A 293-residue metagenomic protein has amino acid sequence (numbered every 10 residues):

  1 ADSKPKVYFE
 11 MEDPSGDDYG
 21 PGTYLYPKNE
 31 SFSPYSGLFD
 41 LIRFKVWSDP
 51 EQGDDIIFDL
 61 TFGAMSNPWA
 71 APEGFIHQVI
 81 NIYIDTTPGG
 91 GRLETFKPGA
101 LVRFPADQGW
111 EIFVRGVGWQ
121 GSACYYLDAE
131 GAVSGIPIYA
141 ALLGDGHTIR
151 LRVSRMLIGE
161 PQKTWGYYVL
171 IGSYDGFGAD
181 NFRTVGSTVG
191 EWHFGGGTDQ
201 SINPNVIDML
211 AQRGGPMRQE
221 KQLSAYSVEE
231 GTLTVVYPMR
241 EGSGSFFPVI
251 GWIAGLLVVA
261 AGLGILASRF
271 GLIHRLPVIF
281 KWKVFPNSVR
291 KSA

Functional and structural regions predicted by a protein language model:
D2-E12, T86-D107, I158-W252: Acidic/polar low-complexity flexible segments
L25-G116, M239: Surface-exposed, glycine/proline- and aromatic-rich loop segments on solvent-exposed faces across compartments
R43-S48, I136-L142: Beta-strand-rich interaction surfaces with strong enrichment in secreted/lumenal proteins
E111-A141: Glycine-aromatic-enriched beta-strand/loop faces of beta-sandwich-type recognition domains, especially lectin-like
L143-Q162: Localized edge beta-strand/strand-to-loop motifs within extracellular or lumenal beta-rich domains
I250-A260: Single-pass type I membrane protein transmembrane segment
V258-I273: Alpha-helical transmembrane segments
I273-A293: Cytoplasmic C-terminal tails of single-pass
